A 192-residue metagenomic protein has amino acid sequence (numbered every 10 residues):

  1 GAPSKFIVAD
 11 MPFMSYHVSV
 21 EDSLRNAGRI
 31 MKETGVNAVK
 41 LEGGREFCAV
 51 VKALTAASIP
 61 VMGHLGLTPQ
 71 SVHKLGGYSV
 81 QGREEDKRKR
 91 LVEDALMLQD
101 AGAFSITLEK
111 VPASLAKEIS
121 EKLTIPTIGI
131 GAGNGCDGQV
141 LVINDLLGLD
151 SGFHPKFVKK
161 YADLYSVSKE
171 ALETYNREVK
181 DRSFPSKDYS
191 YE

Functional and structural regions predicted by a protein language model:
G1-A162, S166-E192: Alpha/beta enzyme core
